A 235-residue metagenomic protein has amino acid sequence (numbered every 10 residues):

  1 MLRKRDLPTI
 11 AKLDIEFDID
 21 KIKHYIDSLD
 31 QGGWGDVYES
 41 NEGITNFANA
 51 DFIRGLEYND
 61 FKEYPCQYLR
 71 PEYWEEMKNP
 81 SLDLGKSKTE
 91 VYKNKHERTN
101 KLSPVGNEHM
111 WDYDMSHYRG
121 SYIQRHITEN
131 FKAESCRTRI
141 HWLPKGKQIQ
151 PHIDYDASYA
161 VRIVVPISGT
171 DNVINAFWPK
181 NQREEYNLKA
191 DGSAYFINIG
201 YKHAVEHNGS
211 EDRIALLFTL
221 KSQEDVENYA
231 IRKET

Functional and structural regions predicted by a protein language model:
M1-I127: Non-heme Fe(II)/2-oxoglutarate
P8-K12, Q148, A160-R162, A215: Intrinsic-disorder/low-complexity, polar/charged segments enriched in Ser/Thr/Lys/Arg/Asp/Glu/Gln
K12-F17, I167, F218-L220: Short beta-strand-to-loop capping motifs
L13, I22, T138-I140, I197 (+2 more regions): Generic structural hydrophobic/aromatic packing signal, biased to beta-strands
Y122-Y195: Catalytic core of non-heme Fe(II) oxygenases with the double-stranded beta-helix
G169-T235: Catalytic core of Fe(II)/2-oxoglutarate
